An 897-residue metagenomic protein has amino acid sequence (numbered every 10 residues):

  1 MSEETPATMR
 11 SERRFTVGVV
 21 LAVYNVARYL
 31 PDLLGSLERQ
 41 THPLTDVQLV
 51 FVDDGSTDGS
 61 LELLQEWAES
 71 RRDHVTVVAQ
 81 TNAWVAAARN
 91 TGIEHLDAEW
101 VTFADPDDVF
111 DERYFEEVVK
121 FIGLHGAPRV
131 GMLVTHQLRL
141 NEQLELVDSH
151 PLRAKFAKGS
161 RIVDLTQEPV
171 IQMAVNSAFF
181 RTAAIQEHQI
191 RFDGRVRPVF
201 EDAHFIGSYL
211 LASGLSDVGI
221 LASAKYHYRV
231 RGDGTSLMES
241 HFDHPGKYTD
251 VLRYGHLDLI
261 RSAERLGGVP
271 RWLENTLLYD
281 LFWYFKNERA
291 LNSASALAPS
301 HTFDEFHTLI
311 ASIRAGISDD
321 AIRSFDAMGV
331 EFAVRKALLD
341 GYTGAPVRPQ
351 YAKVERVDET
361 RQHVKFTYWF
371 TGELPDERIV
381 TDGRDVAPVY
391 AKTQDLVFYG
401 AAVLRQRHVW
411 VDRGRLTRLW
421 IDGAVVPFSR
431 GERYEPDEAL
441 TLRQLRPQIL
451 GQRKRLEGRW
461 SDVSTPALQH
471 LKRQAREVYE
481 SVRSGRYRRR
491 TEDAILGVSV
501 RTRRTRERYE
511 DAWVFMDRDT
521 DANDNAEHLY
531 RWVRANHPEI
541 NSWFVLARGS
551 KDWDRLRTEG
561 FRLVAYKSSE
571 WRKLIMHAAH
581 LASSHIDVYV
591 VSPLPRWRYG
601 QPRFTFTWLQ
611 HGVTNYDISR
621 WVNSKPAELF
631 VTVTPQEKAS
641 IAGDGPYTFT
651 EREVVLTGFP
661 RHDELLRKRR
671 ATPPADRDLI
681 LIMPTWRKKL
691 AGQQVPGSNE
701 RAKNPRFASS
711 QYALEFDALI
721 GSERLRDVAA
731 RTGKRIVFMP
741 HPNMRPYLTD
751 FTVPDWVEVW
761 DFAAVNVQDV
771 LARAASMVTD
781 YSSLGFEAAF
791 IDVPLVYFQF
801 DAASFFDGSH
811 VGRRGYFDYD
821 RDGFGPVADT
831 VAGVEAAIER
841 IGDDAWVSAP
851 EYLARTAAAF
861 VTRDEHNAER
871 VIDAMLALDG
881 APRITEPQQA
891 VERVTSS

Functional and structural regions predicted by a protein language model:
M1-D258, V482, T491-A494, I680 (+1 more regions): Nucleotide-sugar donor-binding/catalytic module of glycosyltransferases that assemble extracellular/cell-envelope
M1-G18, P31-D32, E66, K120 (+6 more regions): Non-catalytic N-terminal targeting/anchoring module and adjacent flexible stem/linker that precedes the structured
G267, E274, A522-H537, P660-D750 (+4 more regions): Conserved catalytic-core segment of nucleotide-activated headgroup transferases in glycan assembly
L416, W420, T502-R504, Y509-L665: Active-site and donor-binding regions of nucleotide-sugar-utilizing enzymes
T491-V500, S619-S710, V847-A854, A881-V894: A nucleotide-sugar donor-handling region in carbohydrate enzymes
G497-D511, K734, G825-S897: C-terminal amphipathic helix plus adjacent low-complexity, charged tail appended to glycosyltransferase catalytic
V564-L574, A578, V737, P742-F786 (+1 more regions): Donor nucleotide-activated moiety binding/catalytic core segment of transferases that use nucleotide-activated donors
T650-E651, D750-D755, Y781-F860: Catalytic binding pocket for nucleotide-activated donors in carbohydrate/polymer assembly enzymes
